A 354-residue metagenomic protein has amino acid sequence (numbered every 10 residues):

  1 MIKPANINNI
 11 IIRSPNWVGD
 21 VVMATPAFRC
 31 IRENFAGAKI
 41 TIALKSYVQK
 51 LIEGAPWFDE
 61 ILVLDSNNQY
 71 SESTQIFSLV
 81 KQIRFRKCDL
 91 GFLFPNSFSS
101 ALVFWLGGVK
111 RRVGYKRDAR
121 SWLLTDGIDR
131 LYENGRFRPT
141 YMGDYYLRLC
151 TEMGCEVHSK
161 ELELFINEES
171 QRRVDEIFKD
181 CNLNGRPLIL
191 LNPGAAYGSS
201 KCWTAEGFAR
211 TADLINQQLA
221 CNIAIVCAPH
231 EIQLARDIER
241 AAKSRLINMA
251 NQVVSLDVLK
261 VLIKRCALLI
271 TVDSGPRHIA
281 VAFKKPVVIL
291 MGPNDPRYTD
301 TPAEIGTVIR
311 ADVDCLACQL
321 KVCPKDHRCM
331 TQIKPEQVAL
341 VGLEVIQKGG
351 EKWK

Functional and structural regions predicted by a protein language model:
M1-K354: Catalytic machinery of carbohydrate-active enzymes, primarily nucleotide-sugar-dependent glycosyltransferases
